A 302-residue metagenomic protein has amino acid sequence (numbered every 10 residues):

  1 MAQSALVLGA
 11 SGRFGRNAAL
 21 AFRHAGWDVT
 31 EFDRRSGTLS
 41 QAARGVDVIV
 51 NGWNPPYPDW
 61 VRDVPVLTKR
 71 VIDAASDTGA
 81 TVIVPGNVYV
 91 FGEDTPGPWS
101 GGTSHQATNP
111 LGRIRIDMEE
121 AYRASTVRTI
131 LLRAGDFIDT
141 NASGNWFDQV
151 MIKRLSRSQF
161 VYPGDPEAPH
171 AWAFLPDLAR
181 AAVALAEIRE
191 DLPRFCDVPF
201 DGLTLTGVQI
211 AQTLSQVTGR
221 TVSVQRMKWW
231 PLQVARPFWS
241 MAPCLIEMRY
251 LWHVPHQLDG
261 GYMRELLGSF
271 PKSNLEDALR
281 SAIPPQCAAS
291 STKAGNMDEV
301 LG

Functional and structural regions predicted by a protein language model:
A2, L8, G12-R13, N17-H24 (+3 more regions): Mid/C-terminal beta-alpha module of Rossmann-like enzyme folds, strongest in SDR-family dehydrogenases/epimerases
A2-Q3, S158: Nucleotide donor/acceptor-binding cores
L8, G52, V84-N87, L132-A134: SDR active-site strand-loop-helix element
R16-N17, A21, A25, T30-T78 (+1 more regions): NAD(P)H-binding glycine-rich loop region in Rossmannoid oxidoreductase-like domains and their noncatalytic homologs
A18, E93-P98, G102-Q209, T213-Q216: Oxidoreductase cofactor-interface core, primarily capturing Rossmann-like NAD(P)-dependent enzymes
E31, L131, V224-R226: A structural preference for short, hydrophobic beta-strand core positions in alpha/beta folds
D77-T81, V127: A short helix->loop->beta-strand "cap" motif at the edges of active sites that frequently abuts
V150-A171, S223-H256: Alpha-helical membrane-targeting segments
